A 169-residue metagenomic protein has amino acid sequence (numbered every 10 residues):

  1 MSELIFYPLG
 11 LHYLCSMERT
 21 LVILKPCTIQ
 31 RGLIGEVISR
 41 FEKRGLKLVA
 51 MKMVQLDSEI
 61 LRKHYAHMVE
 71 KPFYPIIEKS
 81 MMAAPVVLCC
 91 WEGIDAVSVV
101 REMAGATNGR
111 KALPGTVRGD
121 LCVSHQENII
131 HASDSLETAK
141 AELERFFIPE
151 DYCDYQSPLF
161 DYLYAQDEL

Functional and structural regions predicted by a protein language model:
G10-L169: Non-catalytic terminal and connector segments of soluble metabolic enzymes
